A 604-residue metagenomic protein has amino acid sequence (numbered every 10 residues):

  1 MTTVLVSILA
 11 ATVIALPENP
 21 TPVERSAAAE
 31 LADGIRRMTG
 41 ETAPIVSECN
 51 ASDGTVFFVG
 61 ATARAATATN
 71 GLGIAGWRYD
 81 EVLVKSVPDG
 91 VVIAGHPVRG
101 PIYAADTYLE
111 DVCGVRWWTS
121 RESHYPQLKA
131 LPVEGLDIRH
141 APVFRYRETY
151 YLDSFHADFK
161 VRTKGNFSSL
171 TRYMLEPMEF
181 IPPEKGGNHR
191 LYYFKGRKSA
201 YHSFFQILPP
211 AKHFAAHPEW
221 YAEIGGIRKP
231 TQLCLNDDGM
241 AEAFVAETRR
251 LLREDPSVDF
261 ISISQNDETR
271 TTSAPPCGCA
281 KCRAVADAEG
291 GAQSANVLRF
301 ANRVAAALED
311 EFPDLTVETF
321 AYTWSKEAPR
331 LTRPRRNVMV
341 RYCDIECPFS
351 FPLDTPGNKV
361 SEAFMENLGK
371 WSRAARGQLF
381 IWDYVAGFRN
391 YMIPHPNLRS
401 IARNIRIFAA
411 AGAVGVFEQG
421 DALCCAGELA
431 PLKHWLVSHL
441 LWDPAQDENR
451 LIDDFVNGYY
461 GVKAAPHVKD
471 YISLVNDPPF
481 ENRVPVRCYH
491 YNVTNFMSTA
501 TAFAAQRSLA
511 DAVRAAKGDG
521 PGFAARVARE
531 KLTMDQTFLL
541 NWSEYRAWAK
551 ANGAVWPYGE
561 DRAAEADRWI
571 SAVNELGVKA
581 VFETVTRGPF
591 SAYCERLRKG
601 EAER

Functional and structural regions predicted by a protein language model:
T2-L83, S123, L128-R139: Acidic, contiguous N-terminal accessory segments
P22, A27-E30, G34, I74-R299 (+4 more regions): Feature activates predominantly on carbohydrate-active enzymes
N236-E242, R250, K359-K463, D470: Structured mid-domain segments that build the active-site/substrate or prosthetic-cofactor binding neighborhood
A241, V245-A246, A292-A306, G357-G369 (+3 more regions): Well-ordered, non-membrane alpha-helical segments in soluble/globular domains
C282-R303, R335-D354, L436-Q446: Acidic, His- and aromatic-enriched active-site or binding-groove loops in soluble protein domains that engage sugars
A301-E327, L379-A386, V416-Q419, V468: Aromatic-lined carbohydrate-recognition surfaces of secreted/lumenal glycan-active proteins
E318-F349, M392-R399, C425-H434: Substrate-binding cleft/loops of secretory-pathway carbohydrate-active enzymes
G412, V437-R604: Catalytic domains of carbohydrate-active enzymes that cleave complex glycans
